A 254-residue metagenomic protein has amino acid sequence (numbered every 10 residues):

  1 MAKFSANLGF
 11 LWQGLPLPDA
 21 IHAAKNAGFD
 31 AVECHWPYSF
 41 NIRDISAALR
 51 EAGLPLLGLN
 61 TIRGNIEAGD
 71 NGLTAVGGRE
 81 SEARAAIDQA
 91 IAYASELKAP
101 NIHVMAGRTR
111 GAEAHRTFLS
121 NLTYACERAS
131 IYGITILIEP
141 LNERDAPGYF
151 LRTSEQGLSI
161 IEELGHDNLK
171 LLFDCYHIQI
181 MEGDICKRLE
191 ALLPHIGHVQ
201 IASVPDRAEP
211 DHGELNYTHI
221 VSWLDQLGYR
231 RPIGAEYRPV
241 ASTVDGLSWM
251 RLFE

Functional and structural regions predicted by a protein language model:
M1-G28, K98-A99, Y124, T135 (+2 more regions): Histidine-acidic metal/acid-base catalytic patches
M1-L8, N60-T74, L141: N-terminal small/glycine-rich loop or linker at the start of catalytic domains across soluble metabolic enzymes
F10-W12, Y38, I62-N65, A106-R110 (+4 more regions): Active-site-proximal loop/turn and secondary-structure-junction residues that shape catalytic pockets, frequently
I21-A23, A27-Y38, N60: N-terminal substrate-binding region of glycoside hydrolase catalytic domains
E33, G58-N60, H103, L137 (+2 more regions): Conserved beta-strand positions in the central sheet of alpha/beta enzyme cores
C34-A52, A106-R110, D145: Glycine-rich, proline-tolerant flexible connector loops at the mouths of alpha/beta enzymes
S39-L57, A86-E96, L119-S130, D184-A191: Short amphipathic alpha-helices and their capping/turn segments at secondary-structure boundaries
L73-K170, I180: Active-site acidic/histidine proton-transfer and metal-coordination neighborhood in alpha/beta enzyme cores
